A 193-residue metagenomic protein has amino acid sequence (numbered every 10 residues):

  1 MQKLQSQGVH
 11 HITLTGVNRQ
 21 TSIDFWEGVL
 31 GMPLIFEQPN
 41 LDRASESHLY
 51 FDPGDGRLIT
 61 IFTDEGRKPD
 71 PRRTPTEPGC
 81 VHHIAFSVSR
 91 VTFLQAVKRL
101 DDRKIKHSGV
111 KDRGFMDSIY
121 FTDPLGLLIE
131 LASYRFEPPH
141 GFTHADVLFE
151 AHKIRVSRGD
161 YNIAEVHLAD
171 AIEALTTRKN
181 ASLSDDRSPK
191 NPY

Functional and structural regions predicted by a protein language model:
M1-L14: Short, extreme N-terminal leader segments that mark the start of a protein/domain
Q7, V17-T21, G66, E77-G79 (+3 more regions): Vicinal oxygen chelate
T15-I59: Core segments of cupin and vicinal oxygen chelate
S45, R67-R72: A short, acidic/glycine-rich surface segment
L58-I61, E130-L131: Short glycine-/small-residue motifs
H144-I154: Low-complexity, intrinsically disordered terminal/linker segments enriched in charged and Gly/Pro repeats
